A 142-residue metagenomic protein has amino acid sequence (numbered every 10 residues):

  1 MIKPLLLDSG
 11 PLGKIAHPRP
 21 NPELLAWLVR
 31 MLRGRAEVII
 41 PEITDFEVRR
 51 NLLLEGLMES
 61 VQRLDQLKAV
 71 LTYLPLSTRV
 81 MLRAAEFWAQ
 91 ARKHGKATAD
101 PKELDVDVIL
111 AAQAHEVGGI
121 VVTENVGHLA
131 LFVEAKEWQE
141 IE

Functional and structural regions predicted by a protein language model:
M1-I40, R50-Q66: Short, well-structured N-terminal submotif of metal-dependent ribonuclease cores
I2, G34-V38, V70-T72, H115-I120: Short active-site oxyanion
I2-P4, A111-E142: Acidic, PIN/NYN-like endoribonuclease modules and their adjacent C-terminal/linker elements
P11, T44, V80, L110 (+1 more regions): Alpha-helix capping/helix-boundary segments
I39, L74, K136-Q139: General small-molecule cofactor/ligand-binding pocket signal
I43-A91: Active-site-proximal, substrate-binding regions of enzyme catalytic domains and RNA-binding/basic surfaces
T72-I120: Active-site neighborhoods of divalent-metal-dependent phosphate/nucleic-acid chemistry enzymes
